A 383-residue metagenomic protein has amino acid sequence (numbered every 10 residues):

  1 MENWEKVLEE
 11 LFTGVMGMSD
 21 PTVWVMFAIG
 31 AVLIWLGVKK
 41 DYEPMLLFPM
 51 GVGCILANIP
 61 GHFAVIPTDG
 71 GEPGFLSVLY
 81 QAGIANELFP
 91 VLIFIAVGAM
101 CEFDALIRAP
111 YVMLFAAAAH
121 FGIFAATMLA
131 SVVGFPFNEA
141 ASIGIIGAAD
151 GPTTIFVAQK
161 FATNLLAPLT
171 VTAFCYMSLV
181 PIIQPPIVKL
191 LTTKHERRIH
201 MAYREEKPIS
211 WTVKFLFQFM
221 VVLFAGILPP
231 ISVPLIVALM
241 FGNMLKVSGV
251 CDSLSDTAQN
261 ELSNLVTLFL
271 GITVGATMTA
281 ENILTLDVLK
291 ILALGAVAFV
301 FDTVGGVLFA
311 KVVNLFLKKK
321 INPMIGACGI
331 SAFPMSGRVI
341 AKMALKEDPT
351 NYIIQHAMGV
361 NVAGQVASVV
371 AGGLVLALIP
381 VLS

Functional and structural regions predicted by a protein language model:
M1-E72: N-terminal alpha-helical transmembrane segments of multi-pass membrane transport and channel/translocase proteins
M1-M18, W24, P186-L216, V250-D256 (+1 more regions): Intrinsically disordered, low-complexity non-transmembrane regions of multi-pass membrane transporters
L33, L56, A82-I107, N243-L245 (+1 more regions): Hydrophobic transmembrane alpha-helices of secondary-active transporters and Na+-translocating membrane complexes
K39-L47, I66, L76-Q81, M100-F115 (+5 more regions): Interfacial helix-loop-helix linkers and transmembrane-helix boundary segments in multi-pass membrane proteins
Q81-N86, I95-M100, L114-A125, L129 (+3 more regions): Alpha-helical membrane segments and immediately flanking helix-loop junctions that form or couple to the substrate/ion
L106-T127, T279-G306, A357-N361: Entry/N-cap segments of selected transmembrane alpha helices and their immediately preceding amphipathic helices
T172-V250: Membrane-embedded hairpin module used as a gating/binding unit in multi-pass transport and secretion proteins
M220-G306: Transmembrane helical segments that form the transport core of multi-pass membrane transport proteins
